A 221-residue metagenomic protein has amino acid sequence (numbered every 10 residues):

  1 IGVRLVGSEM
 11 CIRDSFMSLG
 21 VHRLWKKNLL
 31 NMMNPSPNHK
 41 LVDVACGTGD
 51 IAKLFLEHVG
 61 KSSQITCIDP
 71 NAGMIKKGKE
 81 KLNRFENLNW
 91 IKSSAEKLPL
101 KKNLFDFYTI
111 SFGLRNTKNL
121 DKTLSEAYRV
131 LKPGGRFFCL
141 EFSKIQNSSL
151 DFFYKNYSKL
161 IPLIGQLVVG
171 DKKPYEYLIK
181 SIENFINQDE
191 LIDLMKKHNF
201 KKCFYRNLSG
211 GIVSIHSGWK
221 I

Functional and structural regions predicted by a protein language model:
I1-G7, I12: Single conserved hydrophobic/aromatic residue that forms the stacking wall/gate of nucleotide- or nucleobase-binding
L19-H39, L54: Conserved alpha-helix/loop element of class I SAM-dependent methyltransferases that forms part of the SAM/SAH-binding
K40-K97: Class I SAM-dependent methyltransferase SAM/SAH-binding core
I68, K144-L194, H198, F204: C-terminal alpha-helical "lid/dimerization" subdomain adjacent to the S-adenosyl-L-methionine
E96-Y108: A short acidic, Gly/Pro-enriched loop at the edge of an enzyme's catalytic core that lines a small-molecule cofactor
D121-P133: A short glycine-rich, Lys/Arg-flanked "PGG" loop and its adjoining helix->strand segment in the class I
G135-F142: Conserved beta-strand signature within the Rossmann-like core of class I S-adenosyl-L-methionine
H198-I221: Core SAM-dependent methyltransferase catalytic element
